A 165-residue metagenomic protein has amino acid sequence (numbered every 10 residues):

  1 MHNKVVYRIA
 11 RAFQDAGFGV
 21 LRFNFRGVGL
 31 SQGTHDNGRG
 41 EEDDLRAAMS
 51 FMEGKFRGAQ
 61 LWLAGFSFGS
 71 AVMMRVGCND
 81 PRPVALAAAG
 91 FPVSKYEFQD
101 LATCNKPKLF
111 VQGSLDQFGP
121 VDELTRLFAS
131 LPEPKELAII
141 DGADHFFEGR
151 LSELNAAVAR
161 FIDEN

Functional and structural regions predicted by a protein language model:
M1-G58: Serine-hydrolase catalytic machinery in alpha/beta-hydrolase-like enzymes
F25-G29, V93, D144: Alpha/beta-hydrolase active-site loop signature
D43-K106: Primarily recognizes the serine-hydrolase "nucleophile elbow" in alpha/beta-hydrolase and SGNH/GDSL folds
C104-N105, L109-Q112, D116: Short beta-strand/loop motif that positions the catalytic acidic residue of the alpha/beta-hydrolase fold
K106, P120-A129: Short alpha-helix in the alpha/beta-hydrolase fold that links the catalytic acid
S114-G119, H145-F146: Acidic catalytic loop of the alpha/beta-hydrolase fold
S130-F146: Catalytic histidine neighborhood in serine/cysteine hydrolases with alpha/beta-hydrolase-type architecture
E148-F161: Post-His helix in hydrolase/transferase enzymes
